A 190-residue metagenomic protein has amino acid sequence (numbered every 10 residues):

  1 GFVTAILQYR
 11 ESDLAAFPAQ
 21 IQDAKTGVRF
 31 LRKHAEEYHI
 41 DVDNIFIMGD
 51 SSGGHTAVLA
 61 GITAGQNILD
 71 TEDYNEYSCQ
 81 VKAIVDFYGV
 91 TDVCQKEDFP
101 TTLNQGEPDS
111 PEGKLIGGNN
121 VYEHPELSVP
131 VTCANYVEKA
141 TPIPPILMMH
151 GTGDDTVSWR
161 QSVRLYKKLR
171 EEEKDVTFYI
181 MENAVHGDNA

Functional and structural regions predicted by a protein language model:
G1-A190: Alpha/beta-hydrolase superfamily serine-hydrolase fold, recognizing
